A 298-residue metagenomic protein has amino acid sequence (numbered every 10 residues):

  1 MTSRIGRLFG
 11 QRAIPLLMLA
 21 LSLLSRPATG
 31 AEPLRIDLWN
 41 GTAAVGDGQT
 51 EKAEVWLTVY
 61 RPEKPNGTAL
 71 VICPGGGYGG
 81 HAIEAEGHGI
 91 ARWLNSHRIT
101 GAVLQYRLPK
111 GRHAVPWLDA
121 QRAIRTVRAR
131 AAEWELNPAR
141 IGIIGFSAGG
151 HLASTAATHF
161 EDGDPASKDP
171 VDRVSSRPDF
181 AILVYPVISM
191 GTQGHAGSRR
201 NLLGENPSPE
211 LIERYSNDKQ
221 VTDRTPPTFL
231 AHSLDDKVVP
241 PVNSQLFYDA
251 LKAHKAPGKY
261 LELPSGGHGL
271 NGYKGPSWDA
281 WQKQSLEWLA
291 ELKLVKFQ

Functional and structural regions predicted by a protein language model:
A31-P65: N-terminal cap/lid segment of alpha/beta-hydrolase-fold proteins
V55, S167-V171, E205-Q220, T225-P226: Active-site nucleophile elbow and catalytic-triad environment of alpha/beta-hydrolase enzymes
W56-N66, W134, D218-T222: Short beta-strand-to-loop junctions in surface cap/lid or active-site-entrance loops
G67-G76: Short beta-strand element of the alpha/beta-hydrolase
A82-E84, H88-G89, A102-P138, Y273-A280: Catalytic nucleophile-loop/oxyanion-hole region of alpha/beta-hydrolase and closely related hydrolase-like folds
R122-A196, I212-E213, N217: Primarily recognizes the serine-hydrolase "nucleophile elbow" in alpha/beta-hydrolase and SGNH/GDSL folds
L230-H232, D236: Short beta-strand/loop motif that positions the catalytic acidic residue of the alpha/beta-hydrolase fold
A231, P241, Q245-Q298: C-terminal catalytic histidine-bearing segment of alpha/beta-hydrolase fold enzymes
